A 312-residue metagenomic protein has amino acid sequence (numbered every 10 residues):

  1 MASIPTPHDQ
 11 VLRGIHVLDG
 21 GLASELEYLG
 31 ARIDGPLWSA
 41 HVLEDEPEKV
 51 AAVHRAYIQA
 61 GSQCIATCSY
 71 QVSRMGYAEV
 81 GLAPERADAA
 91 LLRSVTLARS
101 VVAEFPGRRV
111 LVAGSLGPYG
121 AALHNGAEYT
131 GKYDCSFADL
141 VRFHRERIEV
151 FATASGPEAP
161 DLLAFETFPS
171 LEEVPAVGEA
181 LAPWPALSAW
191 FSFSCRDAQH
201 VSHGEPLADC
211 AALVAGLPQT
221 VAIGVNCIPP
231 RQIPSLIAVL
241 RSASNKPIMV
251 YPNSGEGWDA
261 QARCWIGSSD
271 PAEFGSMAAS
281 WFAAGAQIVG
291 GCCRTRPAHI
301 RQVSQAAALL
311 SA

Functional and structural regions predicted by a protein language model:
M1-A312: Domain-level signal for soluble alpha/beta catalytic cores
